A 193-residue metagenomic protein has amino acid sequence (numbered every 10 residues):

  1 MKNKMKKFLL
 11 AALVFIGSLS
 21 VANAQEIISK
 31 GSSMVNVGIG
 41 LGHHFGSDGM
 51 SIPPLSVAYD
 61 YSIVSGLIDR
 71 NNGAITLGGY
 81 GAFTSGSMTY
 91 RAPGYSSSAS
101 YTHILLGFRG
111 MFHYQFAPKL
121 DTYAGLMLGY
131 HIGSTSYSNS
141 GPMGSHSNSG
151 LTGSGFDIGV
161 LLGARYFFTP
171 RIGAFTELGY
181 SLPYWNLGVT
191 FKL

Functional and structural regions predicted by a protein language model:
M1-G31: Cleavable N-terminal export/targeting peptides
N23-L67, S181, N186-K192: Short glycine/proline- and aromatic-enriched beta-strand/turn motifs that initiate or cap beta-hairpins
Q25-S32, V64-I75, Q115-D121, F168-I172: Short loop/turn motifs that connect adjacent beta-strands in outer-membrane beta-barrel proteins
E26-G31, Y80-A82, S145-L193: Predominantly the C-terminal beta-signal and adjacent terminal strand-loop region of outer-membrane beta-barrel
I28, S32-V35, H43-D48, R70-N71 (+2 more regions): Flexible, solvent-exposed loop segments that connect beta-strands
V37-L41, V57-Y61, L106-F112, L126-Y130 (+5 more regions): Residues on the lipid-exposed face of transmembrane beta-strands in outer-membrane beta-barrel proteins
T76-Y80, Y123-M127, E177: Outer-envelope exported proteins of Gram-negative bacteria
Q115, T122-S136: Mid-chain, well-packed structural core segment of small domains
